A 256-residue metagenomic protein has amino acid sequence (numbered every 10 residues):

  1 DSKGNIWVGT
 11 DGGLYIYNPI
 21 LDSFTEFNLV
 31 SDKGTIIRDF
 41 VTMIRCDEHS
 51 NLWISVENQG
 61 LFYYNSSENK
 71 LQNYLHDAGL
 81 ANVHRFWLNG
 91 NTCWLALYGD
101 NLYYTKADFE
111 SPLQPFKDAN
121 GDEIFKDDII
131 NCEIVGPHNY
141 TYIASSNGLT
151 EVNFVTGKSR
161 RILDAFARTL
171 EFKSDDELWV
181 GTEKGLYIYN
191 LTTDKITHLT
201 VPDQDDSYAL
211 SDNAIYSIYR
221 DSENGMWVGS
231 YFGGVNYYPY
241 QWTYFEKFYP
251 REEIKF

Functional and structural regions predicted by a protein language model:
D1-F256: Carboxylate-rich, polar loop motifs that coordinate divalent cations or form catalytic acidic clusters
